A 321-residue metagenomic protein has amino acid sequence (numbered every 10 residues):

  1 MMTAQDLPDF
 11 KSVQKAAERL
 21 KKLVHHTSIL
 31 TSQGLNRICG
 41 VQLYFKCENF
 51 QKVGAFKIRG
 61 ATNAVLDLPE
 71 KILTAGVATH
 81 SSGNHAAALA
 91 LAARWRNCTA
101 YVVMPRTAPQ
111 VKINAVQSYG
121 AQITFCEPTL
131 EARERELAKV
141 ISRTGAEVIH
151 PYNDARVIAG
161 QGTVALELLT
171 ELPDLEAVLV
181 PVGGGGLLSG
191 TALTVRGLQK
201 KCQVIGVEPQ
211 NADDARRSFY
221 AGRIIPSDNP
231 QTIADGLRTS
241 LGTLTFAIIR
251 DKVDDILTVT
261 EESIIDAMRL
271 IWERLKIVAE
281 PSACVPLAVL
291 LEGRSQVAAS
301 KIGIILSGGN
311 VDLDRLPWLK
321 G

Functional and structural regions predicted by a protein language model:
M1-G321: PLP-dependent amino-acid enzyme catalytic core
